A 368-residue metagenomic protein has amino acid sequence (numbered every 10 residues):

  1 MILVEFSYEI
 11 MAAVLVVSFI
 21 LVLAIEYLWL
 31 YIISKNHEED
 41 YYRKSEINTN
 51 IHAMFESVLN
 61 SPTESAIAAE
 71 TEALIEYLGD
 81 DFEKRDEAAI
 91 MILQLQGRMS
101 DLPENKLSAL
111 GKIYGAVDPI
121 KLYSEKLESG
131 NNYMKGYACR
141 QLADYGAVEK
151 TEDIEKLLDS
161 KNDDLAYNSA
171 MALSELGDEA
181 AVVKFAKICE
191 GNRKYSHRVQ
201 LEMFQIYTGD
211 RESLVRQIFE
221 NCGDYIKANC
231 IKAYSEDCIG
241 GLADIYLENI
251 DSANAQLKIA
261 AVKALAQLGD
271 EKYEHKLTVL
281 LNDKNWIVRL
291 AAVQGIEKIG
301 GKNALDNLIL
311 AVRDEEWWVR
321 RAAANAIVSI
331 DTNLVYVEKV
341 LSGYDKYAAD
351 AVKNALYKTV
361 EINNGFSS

Functional and structural regions predicted by a protein language model:
M1-K44: N-terminal signal-anchor transmembrane alpha helix of single-pass membrane proteins, serving as the membrane-anchoring
M1-M11, Y357-S368: Short, Lys/Arg-enriched, disordered terminal segments
L30-Y123: N-terminal topogenic membrane-targeting module
A89-I92, L107, Y114-L127, A147-L158 (+7 more regions): Amphipathic alpha-helical scaffolding segments comprising HEAT/armadillo-like alpha-solenoid repeats
R98, E104-Y114, G136-G146, Y167-D178 (+10 more regions): Structural detector for internal amphipathic alpha-helices that build alpha-solenoid repeat scaffolds
L122-Y133, Y137-D144: Alpha-helical segment of the N-proximal tetratricopeptide repeat
G130-N131, K161-D163, N192-S196, C222-G223 (+4 more regions): Short inter-helical turns and helix N-cap capping residues of alpha-solenoid HEAT/ARM repeat scaffolds
S160-N162, S169-A170: Internal metal/ion-chelating core segments
